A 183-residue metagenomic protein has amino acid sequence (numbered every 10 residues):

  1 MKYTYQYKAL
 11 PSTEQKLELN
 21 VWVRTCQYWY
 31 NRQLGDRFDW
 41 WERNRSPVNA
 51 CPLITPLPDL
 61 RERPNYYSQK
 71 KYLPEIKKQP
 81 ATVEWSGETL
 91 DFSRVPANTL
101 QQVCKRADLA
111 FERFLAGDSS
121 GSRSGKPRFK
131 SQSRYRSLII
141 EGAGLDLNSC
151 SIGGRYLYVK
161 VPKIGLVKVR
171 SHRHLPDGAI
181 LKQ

Functional and structural regions predicted by a protein language model:
M1-Q183: Nucleic-acid substrate recognition interfaces
